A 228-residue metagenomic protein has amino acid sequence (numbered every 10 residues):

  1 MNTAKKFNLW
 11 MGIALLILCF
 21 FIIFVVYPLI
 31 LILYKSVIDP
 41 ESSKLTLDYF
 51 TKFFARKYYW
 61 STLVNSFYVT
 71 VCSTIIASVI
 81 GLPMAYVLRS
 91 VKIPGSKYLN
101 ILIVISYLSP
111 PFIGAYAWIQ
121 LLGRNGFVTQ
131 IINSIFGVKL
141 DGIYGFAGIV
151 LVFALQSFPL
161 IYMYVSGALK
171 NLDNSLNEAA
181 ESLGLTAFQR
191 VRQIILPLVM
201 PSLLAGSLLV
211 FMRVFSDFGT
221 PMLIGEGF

Functional and structural regions predicted by a protein language model:
M1-N2, L45-F54: A short amphipathic helical element positioned immediately N-terminal to and/or at the very start of a transmembrane
F7-P40, A55-K170, L196-F218: Membrane-water interface segments at the C-terminal ends of transmembrane alpha-helices in multi-pass inner-membrane
S42-L47, G227-F228: Extracytoplasmic catalytic/substrate-binding loops of multi-pass membrane glycan-assembly enzymes
P94, L185-T186: Short coil/turn motifs that cap or connect alpha-helices
L176: Helix-turn-helix DNA-binding elements, focusing on the entry/boundary residues of the two helices that contact DNA
A179-A180, R190, I194: Hydrophobic positions on the alpha-helical face of helix-turn-helix-like DNA-binding modules
L183-L185, P197: Glycine/proline-centered hinge or cleavage motifs at structural transition points of membrane proteins
M212, P221-G227: Contiguous mid-protein beta-loop-alpha structural module that forms a pocket-lining wall or clamp of enzyme active
